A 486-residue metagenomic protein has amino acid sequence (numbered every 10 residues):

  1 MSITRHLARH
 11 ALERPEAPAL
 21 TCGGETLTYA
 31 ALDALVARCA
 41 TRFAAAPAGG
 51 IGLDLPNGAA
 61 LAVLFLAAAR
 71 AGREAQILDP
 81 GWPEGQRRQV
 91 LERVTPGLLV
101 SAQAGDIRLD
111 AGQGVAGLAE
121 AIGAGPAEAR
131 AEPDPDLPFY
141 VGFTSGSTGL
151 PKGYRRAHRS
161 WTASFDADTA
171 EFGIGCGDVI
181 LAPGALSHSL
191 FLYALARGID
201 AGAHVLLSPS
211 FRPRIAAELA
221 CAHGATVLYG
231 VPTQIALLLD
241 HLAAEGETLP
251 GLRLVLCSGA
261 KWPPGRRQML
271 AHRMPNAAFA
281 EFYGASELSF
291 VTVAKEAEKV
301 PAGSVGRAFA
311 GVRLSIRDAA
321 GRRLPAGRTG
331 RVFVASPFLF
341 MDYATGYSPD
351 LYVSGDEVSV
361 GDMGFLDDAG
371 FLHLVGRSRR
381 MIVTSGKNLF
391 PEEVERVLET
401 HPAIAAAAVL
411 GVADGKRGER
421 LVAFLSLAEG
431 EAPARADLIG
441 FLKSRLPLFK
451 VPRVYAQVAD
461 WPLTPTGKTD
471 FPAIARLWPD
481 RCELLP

Functional and structural regions predicted by a protein language model:
I3, P15, G125-F143, L150 (+1 more regions): Conserved pre-ATP/AMP-binding loop-to-beta segment of ANL
A8, E16-A45, P56-G58, L66 (+2 more regions): Conserved AMP-binding/adenylate-forming core of the ANL superfamily
T28-A30, F139-A163: Conserved AMP-binding A3 loop
T162-V179, S187-V227: Conserved AMP-binding/adenylation subdomain of ANL enzymes
V227-Y229, H241-P301, R313: Gly/Ser/Thr-rich phosphate-binding loop
L228, S336, D356, M363-K450: AMP-binding/adenylate-forming catalytic core of the ANL superfamily
R307-G311, R322-Y352, K387-L389: Conserved ATP/PPi-binding loop(s) of AMP-dependent carboxylate-activating enzymes
P447-K468: AMP-binding/adenylate-forming catalytic domain of the ANL superfamily
